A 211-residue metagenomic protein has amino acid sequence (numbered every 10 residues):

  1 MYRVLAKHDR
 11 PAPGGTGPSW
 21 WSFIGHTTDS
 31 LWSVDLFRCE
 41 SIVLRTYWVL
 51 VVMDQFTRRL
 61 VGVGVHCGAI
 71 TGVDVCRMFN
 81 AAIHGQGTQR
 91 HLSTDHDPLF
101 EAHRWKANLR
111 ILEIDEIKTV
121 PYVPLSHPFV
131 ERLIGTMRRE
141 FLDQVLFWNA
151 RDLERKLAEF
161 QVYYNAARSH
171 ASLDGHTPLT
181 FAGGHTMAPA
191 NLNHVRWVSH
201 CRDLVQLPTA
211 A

Functional and structural regions predicted by a protein language model:
M1-A211: Charged DNA-binding/catalytic regions of mobile-element recombinases
